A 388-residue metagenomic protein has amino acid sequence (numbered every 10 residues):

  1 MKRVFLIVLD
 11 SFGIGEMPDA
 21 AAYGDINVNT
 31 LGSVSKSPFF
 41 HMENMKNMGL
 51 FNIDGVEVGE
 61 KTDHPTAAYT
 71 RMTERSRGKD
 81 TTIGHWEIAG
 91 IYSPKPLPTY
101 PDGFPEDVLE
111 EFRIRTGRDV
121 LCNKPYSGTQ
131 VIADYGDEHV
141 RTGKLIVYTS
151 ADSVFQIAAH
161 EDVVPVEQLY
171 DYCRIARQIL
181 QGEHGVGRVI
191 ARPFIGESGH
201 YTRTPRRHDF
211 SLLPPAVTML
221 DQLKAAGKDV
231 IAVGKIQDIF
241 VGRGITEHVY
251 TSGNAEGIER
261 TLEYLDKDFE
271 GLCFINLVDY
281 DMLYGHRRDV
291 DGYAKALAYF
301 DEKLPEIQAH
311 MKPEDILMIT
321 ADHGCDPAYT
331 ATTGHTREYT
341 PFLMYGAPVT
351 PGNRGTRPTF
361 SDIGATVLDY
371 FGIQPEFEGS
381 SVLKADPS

Functional and structural regions predicted by a protein language model:
M1-S388: Feature captures the catalytic ectodomains and active-site-proximal regions of enzymes that hydrolyze or transfer
